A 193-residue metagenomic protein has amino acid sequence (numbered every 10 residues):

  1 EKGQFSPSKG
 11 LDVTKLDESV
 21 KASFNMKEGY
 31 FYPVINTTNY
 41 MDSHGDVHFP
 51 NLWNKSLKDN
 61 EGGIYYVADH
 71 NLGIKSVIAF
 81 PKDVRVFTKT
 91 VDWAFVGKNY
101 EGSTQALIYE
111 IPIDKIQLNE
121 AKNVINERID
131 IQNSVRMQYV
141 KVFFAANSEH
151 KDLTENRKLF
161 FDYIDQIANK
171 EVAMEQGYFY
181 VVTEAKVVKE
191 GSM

Functional and structural regions predicted by a protein language model:
E1-M193: Signature of dsDNA virion morphogenesis modules
